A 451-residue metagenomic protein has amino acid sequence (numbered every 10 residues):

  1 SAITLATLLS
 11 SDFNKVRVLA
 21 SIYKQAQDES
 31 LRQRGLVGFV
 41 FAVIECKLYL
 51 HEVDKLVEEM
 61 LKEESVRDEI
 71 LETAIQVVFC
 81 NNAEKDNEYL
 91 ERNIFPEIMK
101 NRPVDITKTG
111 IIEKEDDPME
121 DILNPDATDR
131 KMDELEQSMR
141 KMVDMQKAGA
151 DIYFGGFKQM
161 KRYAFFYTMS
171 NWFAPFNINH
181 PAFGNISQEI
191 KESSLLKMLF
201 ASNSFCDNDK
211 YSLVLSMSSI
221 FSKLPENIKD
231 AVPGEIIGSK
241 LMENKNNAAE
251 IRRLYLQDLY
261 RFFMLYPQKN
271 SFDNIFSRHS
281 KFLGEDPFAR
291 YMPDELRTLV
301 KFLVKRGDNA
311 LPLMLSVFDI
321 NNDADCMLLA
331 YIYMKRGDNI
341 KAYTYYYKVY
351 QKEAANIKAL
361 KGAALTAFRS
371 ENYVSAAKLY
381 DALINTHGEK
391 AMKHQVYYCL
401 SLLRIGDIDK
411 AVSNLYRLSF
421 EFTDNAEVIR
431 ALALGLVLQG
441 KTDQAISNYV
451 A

Functional and structural regions predicted by a protein language model:
R34, D294, A324, I357-K358 (+2 more regions): Start-of-helix register in tetratricopeptide repeats
V43, K301-L303, Y333, A367 (+2 more regions): Residue at a conserved register position within TPR or TPR-like alpha-solenoid repeats
R67, L71-V78, N82-E235: Non-catalytic protein-protein interaction scaffold segments in large eukaryotic complex-forming proteins
S170-E353, K358, G362-L365: Alpha-solenoid helical-repeat scaffolds
A310-P312, A342, A376, A411 (+1 more regions): Single-residue signature of alpha-solenoid repeat helices
M314-F318, K348-V349, A376, A382-I384 (+1 more regions): Canonical positions in the second alpha-helix
I320, A354, G388-E389, T423: Short coil turns that delineate tetratricopeptide repeat
